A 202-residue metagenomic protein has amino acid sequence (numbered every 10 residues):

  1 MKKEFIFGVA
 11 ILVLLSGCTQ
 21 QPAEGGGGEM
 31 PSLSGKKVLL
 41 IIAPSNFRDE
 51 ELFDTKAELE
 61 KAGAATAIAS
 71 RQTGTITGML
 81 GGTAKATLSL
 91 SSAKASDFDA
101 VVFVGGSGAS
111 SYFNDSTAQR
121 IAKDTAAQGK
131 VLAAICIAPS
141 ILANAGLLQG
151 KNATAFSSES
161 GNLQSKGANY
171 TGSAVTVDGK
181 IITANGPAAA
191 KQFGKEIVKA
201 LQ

Functional and structural regions predicted by a protein language model:
M1-E4: Positively charged n-region of N-terminal signal peptides that target proteins for export
I6-V13: Sec-dependent N-terminal signal peptides
L15-G17: C-terminal motif of bacterial Sec signal peptides marking the signal peptidase cleavage site
T19-Q128, I141-A145, N162-G172, T176-Q202: Extended, subdomain-level signal for the structured scaffold at the beginning of enzyme domains
I135-A138: Short, thiol/selenol-centered motifs that function as redox-active sites or metal-ligating centers
L148-S157, Y170-S173: Short hydrophobic/aromatic-enriched beta-strand-loop microsegments
